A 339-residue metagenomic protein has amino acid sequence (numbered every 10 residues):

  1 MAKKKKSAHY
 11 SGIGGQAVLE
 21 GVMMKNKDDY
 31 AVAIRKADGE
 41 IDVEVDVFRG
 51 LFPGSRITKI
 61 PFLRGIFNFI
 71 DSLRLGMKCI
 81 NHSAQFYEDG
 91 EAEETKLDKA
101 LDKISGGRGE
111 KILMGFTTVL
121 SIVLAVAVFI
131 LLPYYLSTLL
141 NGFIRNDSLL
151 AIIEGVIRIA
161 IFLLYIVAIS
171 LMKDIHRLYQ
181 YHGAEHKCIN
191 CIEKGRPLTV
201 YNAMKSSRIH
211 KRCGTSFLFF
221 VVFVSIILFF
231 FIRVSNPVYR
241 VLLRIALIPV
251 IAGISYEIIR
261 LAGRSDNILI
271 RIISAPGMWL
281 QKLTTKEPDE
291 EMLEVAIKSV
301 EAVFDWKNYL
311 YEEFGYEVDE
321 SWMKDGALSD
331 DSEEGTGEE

Functional and structural regions predicted by a protein language model:
M1-E88, A92: Divalent-cation
A2-G14, V18, V22-M24, I144 (+4 more regions): Polar-ligand-bearing catalytic/cofactor-coordination segments of membrane-embedded or membrane-tethered inner-membrane
K4-V18, P53-K59, D98-M114, V200-S206: Cytosolic juxtamembrane amphipathic/interface segments immediately preceding and feeding into a transmembrane helix
F48-R49, P53-R56, G65-F69, G76-E94 (+7 more regions): Multi-pass alpha-helical transmembrane bundle typical of ion/small-solute transporters and intramembrane aspartyl
H82, S121-N146, V221-I245, A252 (+1 more regions): Juxtamembrane "helix exit" motif at the C-terminal ends of alpha-helical transmembrane segments in multi-pass membrane
D98-R108, Y135-I153, I232-L242, L261-R271 (+1 more regions): Membrane interface segments of multi-pass transport proteins and intramembrane proteases
E110, M114, T118, L150-R158 (+3 more regions): Residue-level signature of transmembrane alpha-helical entry/exit and packing/kink sites in multi-pass membrane
L113-F129, H210-V221: Select subsegments of transmembrane alpha-helices in polytopic membrane proteins, especially boundary-proximal
